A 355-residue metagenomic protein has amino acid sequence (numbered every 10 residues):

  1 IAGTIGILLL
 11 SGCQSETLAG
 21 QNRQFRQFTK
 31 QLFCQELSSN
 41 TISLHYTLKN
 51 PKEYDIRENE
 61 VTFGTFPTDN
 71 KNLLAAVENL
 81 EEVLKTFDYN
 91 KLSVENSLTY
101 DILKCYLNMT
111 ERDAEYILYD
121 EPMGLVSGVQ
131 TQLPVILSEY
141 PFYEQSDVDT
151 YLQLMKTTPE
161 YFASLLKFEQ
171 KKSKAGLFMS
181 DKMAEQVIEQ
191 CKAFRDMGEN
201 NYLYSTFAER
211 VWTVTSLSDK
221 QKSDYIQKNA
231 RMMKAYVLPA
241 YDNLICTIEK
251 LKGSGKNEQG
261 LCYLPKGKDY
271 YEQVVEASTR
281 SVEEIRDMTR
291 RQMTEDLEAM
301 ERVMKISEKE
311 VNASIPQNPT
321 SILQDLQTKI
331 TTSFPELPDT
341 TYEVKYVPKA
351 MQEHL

Functional and structural regions predicted by a protein language model:
A2-S11: Bacterial N-terminal signal peptides
C13-L355: N-terminal maturation segment of proteins
